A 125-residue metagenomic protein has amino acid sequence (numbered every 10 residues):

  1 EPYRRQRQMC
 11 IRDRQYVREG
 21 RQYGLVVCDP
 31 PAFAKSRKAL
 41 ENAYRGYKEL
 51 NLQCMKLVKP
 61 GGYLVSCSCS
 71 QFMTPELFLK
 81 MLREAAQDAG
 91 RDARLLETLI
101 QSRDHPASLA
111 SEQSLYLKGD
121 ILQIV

Functional and structural regions predicted by a protein language model:
E1-I11: Single conserved hydrophobic/aromatic residue that forms the stacking wall/gate of nucleotide- or nucleobase-binding
R7, Q22-Y23: Local beta-strand N-terminus motif with an aromatic residue
D13-G20: Short conserved loop adjoining the S-adenosyl-L-methionine
R18, K56-K59, Q87-R91: Generic secondary-structure signature for well-ordered alpha-helical cores
E19, F33, G62-S66: Anionic ligand-binding catalytic core segments
Y23-Q53, K59: Mobile active-site "lid"/loop adjacent to the S-adenosyl-L-methionine
E49, Y63-V125: C-terminal catalytic and target-recognition region of SAM-dependent MTase-like enzymes, primarily methyltransferases
